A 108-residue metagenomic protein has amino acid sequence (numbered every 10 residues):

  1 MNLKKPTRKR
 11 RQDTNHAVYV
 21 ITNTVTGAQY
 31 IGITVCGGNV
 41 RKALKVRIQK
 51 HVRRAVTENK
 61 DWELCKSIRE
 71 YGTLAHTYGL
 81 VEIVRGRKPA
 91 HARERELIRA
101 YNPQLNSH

Functional and structural regions predicted by a protein language model:
M1-K42, A92: GIY-YIG nuclease catalytic motif and its immediate N-terminal context
M1-T14, Y71-H108: Boundary/linker segments flanking structured domains
K4, V25, R53, D61-E63 (+2 more regions): Intrinsic disorder/low-complexity detector
Y30-I31, S67-I68, L97: Bulky hydrophobic/aromatic packing residues
V35-R87: Conserved short loop/helix modules at catalytic or binding sites in compact beta-alpha or helix-hairpin-helix contexts
